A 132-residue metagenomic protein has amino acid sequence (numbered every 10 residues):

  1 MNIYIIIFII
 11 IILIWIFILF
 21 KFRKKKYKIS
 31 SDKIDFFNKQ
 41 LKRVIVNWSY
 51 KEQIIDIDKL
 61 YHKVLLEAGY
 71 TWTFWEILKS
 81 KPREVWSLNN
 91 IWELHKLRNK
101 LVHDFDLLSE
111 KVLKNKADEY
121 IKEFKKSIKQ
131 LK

Functional and structural regions predicted by a protein language model:
N2-S80, E123-K132: Amphipathic alpha-helical interface elements
Y4-I5, N89-K132: Charge-enriched, short contiguous segments at helix-coil
I45-Q53, R83-W86, S109-K116: Non-transmembrane, amphipathic alpha-helical segments
G69-T73, R83-E93: Non-transmembrane, membrane-adjacent beta-strand/coil modules in membrane-associated proteins and peripheral
S80-R83, N99-K100: Extended, amphipathic alpha-helices with heptad-repeat/coiled-coil or helix-bundle character that serve as
